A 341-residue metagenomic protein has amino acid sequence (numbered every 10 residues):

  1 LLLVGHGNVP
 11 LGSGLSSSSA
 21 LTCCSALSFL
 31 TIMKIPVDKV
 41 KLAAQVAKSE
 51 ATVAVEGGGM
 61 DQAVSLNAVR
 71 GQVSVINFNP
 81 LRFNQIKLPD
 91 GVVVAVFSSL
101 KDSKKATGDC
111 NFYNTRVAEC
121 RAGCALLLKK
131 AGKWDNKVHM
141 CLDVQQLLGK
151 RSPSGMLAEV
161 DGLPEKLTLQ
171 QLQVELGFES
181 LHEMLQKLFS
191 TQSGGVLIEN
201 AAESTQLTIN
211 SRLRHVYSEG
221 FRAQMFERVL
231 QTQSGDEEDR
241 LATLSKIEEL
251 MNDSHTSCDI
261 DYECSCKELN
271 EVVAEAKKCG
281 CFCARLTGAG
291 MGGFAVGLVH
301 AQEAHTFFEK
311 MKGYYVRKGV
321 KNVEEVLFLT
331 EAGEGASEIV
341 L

Functional and structural regions predicted by a protein language model:
L1-D90, S98-S103, R116, K129-K130 (+3 more regions): Gly/Ser-rich oxyanion-binding loop with an adjacent helix/lid that shapes the negatively charged ligand pocket
L1-G5, L269, A284: A short glycine-rich, hydrophobically flanked beta-strand micro-motif that places a catalytic Asp/Glu for divalent metal
S13-S19, D261-E263, R285: Short helix-coil transition sites and intra-membrane helix breaks within transmembrane domains of multi-pass
S19-A20, F294-L298: FabD-like malonyl-/acyl-CoA
V75-C283, G297-L341: C-terminal nucleotide
